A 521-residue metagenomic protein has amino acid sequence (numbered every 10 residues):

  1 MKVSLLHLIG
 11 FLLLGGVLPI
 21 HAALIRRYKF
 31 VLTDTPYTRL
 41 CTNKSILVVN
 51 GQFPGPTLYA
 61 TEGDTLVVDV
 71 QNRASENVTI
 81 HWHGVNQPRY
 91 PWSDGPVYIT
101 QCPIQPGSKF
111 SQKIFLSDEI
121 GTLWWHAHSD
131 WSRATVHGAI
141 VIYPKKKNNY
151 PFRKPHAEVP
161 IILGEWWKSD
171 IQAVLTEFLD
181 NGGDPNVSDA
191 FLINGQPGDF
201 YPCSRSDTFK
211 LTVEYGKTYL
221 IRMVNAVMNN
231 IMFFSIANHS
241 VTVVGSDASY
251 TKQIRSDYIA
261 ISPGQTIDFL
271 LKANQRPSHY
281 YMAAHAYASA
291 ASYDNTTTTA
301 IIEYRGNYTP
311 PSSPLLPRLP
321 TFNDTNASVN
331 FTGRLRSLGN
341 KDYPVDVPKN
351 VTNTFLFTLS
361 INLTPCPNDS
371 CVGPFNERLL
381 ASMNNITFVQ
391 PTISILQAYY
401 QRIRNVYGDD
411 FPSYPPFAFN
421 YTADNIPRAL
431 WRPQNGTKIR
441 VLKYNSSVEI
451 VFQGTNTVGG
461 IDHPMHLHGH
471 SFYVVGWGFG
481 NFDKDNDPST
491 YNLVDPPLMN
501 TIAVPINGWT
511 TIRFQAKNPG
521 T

Functional and structural regions predicted by a protein language model:
K2-S111, R153-H156, L175-L220, N340-I361 (+2 more regions): N-terminal, post-signal-peptide metal-ligating segments of extracellular/periplasmic oxidoreductases, dominated by
F30, V68, I80, A127 (+8 more regions): Divalent metal-coordination and catalytic microenvironments
C41-T42, E76-H83, R222, N229-A237 (+2 more regions): Short, hydrophobic/aromatic beta-strand segments
V70-A74, M223-V227, F452-N456: Asparagine-centered strand-capping/turn motif at beta-strand->loop junctions
A74-V78, V85-R89, D94-P151, H156 (+4 more regions): Extracellular/periplasmic metallocenter environments
R89-Q105, K113, I162-L163, W167-K168 (+4 more regions): Histidine- and aromatic-rich segments of cupredoxin/plastocyanin-like copper-binding domains
V243, A248, F419, R428 (+3 more regions): Intrinsic, low-complexity N-terminal interaction/targeting segments
P416-F419, P433-Y473, N507: C-terminal substrate/ligand-recognition segments
